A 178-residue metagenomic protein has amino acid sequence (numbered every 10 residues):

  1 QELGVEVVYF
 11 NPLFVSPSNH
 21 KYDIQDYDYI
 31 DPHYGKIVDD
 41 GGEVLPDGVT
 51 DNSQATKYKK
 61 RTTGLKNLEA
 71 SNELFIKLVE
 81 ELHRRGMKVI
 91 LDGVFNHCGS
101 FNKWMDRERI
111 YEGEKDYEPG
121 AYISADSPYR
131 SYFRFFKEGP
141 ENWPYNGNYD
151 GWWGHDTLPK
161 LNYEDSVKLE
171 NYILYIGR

Functional and structural regions predicted by a protein language model:
E2-E6, L13-R178: Substrate-binding/active-site clefts of carbohydrate-active enzymes
